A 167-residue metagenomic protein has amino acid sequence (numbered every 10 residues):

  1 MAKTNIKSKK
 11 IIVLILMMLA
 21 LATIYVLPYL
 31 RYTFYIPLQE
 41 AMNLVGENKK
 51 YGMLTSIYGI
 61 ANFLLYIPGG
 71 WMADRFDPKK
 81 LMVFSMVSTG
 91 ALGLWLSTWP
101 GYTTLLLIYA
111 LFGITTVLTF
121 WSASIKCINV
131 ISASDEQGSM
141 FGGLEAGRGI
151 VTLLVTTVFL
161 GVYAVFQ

Functional and structural regions predicted by a protein language model:
I6-I36: Pair of pore-lining "gating" transmembrane helices in MFS-fold secondary transporters
Y32-K49: Short amphipathic helix-loop junctions that connect adjacent transmembrane helices in Major Facilitator Superfamily/SLC
M53-W71: Central cavity-lining transmembrane alpha-helices of secondary-active solute carriers, predominantly the Major
K79-M82: Primarily marks hydrophobic transmembrane alpha-helices of the MFS/SLC 12-helix fold
V87-G101: C-terminal ends and interior cores of transmembrane alpha-helices in multi-pass membrane transporters/permeases
L92, T103-T119: Hydrophobic core of transmembrane alpha-helices in multi-pass small-molecule transporters, especially MFS/SLC-type
L118-A133: Intracellular juxtamembrane helix-capping segments at the cytosolic ends of symmetry-related transmembrane helices
G138-A164: Glycine-rich segments within core transmembrane alpha-helices of 12-TM secondary carriers
